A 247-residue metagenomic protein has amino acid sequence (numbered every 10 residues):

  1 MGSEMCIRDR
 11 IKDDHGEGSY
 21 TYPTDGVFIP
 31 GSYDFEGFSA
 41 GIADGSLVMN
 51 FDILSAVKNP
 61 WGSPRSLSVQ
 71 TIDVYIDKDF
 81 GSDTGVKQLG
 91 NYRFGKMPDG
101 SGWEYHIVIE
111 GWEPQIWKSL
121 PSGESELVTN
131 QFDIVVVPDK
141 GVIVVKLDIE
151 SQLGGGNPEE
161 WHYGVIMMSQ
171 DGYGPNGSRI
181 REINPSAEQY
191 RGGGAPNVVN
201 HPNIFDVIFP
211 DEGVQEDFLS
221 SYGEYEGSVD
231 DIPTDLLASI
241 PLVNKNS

Functional and structural regions predicted by a protein language model:
M1, I42-A43, V136-P138: Generic beta-strand structural signal
M1-I7: Short, small-residue-biased leader/transition segments that mark boundaries at the very start of proteins
S3, H15-V27: N-terminal "mature-domain start" segment
R10-D13, S19, D77, V137: Acidic/polar residues at beta-strand termini and the immediately following turn/coil
R10-I11, G18, I29, V57-S68 (+1 more regions): A short beta-turn/strand-edge loop motif at beta-sheet boundaries
Y22-G111, V243-N246: Surface-exposed, glycine/proline- and aromatic-rich loop segments on solvent-exposed faces across compartments
K78-P98, L153-S247: Acidic/polar low-complexity flexible segments
Y105-W161, I166-R181: Short helix-loop boundary/capping segments
